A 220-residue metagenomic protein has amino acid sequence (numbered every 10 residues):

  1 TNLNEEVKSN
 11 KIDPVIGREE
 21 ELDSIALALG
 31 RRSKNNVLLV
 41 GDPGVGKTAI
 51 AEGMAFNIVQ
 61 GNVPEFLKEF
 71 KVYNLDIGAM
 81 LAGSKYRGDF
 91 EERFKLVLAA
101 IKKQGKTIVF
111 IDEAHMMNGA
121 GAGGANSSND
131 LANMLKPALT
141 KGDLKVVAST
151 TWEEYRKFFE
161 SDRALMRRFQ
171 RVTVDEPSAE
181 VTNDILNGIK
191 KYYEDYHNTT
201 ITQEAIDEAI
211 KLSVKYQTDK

Functional and structural regions predicted by a protein language model:
T1-I16: Core recognition of P-loop NTPase motor domains used across DNA-transaction enzymes
D13-I25: N-terminal pre-P-loop "Q-motif" helix
A26-K68: Walker A/P-loop
L29-R31, K95-A99, I111-K145, S149-A164: Conserved catalytic/switch belt of AAA+ P-loop NTPases
N35, K71, K102-V109, K141-V147 (+1 more regions): Loop/turn-to-beta-strand initiation segments
N36-L38, N62-A79, R168-R171: Conserved catalytic segments around the Walker B and adjacent sensor/switch elements of P-loop NTPase domains
P64-E65, R156-M166, R171-K220: Conserved C-terminal "switch" segment of AAA+ ATPases
N74-K102: Short glycine-rich substrate-engagement loop in P-loop NTPases that contacts/grips substrate
